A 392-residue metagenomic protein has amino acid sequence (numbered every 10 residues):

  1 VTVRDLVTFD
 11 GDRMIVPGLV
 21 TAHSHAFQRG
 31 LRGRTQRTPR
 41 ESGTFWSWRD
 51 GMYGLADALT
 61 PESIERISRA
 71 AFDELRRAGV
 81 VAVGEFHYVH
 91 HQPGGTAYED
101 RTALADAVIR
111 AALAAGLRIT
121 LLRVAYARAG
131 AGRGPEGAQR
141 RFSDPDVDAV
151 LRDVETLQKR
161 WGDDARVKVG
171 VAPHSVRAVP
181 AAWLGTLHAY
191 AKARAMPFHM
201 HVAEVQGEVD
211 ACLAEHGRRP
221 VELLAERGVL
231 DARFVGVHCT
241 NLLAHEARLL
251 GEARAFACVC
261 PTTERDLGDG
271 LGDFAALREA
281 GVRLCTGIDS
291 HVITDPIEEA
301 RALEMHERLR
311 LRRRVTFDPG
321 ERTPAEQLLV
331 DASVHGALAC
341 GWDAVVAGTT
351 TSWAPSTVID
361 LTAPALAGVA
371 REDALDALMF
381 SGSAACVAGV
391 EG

Functional and structural regions predicted by a protein language model:
V1-V16: Histidine-rich, glycine-flanked metal-binding segment
P17-R29, P197-Q206: Histidine-centered catalytic micro-motifs
G30-R66, Q92-D100, R128-D148, Q206-R233 (+2 more regions): Active-site gating loops and adjacent loop-to-helix segments of metal-dependent hydrolytic enzymes
G33-R34, Q206-R218, E246-G251, G268-L277 (+4 more regions): Histidine/acidic-residue-rich catalytic or RNA/ligand-binding cores of hydrolases and nuclease-related proteins
R34-R118, A149-D164: Alpha-helical scaffold segments that flank or form the walls of functional sites
G94-T240: Metal-coordinating catalytic core of metallo-dependent amide/deamination hydrolases
F198-V205, C258, L267-G270, A275-A302 (+1 more regions): Short acidic/histidine-rich active-site segments
S352-G392: C-terminal cap of metal-dependent C-N hydrolases
